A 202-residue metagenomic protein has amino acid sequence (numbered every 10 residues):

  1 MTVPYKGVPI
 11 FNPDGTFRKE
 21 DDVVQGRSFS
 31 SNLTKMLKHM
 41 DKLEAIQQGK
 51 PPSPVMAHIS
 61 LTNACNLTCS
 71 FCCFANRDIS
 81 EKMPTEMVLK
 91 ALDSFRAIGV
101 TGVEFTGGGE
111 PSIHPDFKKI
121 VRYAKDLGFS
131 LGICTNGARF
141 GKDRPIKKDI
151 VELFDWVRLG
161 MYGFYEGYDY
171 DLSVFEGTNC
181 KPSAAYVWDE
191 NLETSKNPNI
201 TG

Functional and structural regions predicted by a protein language model:
M1-I79: N-terminal pre-core extensions flanking Radical SAM catalytic domains
D78, G109-E110: Short, acidic/glycine-rich phosphate-metal binding loop used to engage nucleotide
K82-T106, I113-G202: Radical SAM/AdoMet-radical enzyme domain recognition
